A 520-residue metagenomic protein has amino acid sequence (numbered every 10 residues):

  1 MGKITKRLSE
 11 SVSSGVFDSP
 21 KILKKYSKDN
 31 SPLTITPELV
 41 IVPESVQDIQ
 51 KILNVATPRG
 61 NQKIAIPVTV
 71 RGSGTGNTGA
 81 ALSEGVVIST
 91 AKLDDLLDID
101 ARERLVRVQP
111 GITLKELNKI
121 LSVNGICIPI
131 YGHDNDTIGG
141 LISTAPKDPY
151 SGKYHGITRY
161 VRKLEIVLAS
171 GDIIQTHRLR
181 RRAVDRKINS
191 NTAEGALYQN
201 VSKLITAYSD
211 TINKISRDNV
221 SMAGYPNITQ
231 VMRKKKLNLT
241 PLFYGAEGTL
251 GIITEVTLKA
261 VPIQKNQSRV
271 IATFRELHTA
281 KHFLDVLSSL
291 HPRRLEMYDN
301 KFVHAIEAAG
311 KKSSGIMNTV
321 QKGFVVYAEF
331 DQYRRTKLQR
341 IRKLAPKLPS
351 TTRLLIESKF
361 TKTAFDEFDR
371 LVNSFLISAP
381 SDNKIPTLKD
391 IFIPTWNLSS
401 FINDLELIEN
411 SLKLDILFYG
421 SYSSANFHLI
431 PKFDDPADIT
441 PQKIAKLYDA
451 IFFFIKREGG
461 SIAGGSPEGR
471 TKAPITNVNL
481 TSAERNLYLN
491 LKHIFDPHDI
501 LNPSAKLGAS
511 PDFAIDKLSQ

Functional and structural regions predicted by a protein language model:
M1-T57, N61-I64, S73-R104, T249 (+6 more regions): N-terminal flexible segment immediately upstream of the FAD-binding catalytic core in FAD-dependent oxidoreductases
L8, K25, P32-V68, V86 (+4 more regions): N-terminal glycine-rich flavin-associated loop
S31, S143, S151, V161-E367 (+4 more regions): C-terminal substrate-binding/cap subdomain adjacent to the FAD-binding core in PCMH-type and related FAD-linked
P67, P129, R293-L295, K413-Y419 (+1 more regions): A short linear hydrophobic-aromatic micro-motif
K347-K359, I451-P467, P497-I500: Flexible helix-coil linker/hinge segments at domain or subdomain boundaries
S423-H428, P467-A473: Short, conserved phosphate-binding/catalytic loop or strand-edge motifs used in phosphoryl-/nucleotidyl-transfer
P436-K456, L480-L491: Helical (often loop-to-helix) elements that flank the catalytic cores of nucleotide-handling enzymes
S482-Q520: Intrinsic disorder at enzyme termini
